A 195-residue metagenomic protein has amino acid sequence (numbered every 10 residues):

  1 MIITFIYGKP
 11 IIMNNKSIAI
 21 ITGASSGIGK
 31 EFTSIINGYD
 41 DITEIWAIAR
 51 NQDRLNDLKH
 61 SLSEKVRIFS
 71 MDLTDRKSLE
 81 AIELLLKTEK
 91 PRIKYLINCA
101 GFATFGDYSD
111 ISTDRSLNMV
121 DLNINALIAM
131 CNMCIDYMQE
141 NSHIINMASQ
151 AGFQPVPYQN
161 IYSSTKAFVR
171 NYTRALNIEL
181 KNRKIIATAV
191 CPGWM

Functional and structural regions predicted by a protein language model:
S25-S26: Conserved glycine-rich cofactor-binding loop
Y39-D57: Conserved glycine-rich Rossmann-like NAD(P)H-binding loop of the short-chain dehydrogenase/reductase
L62-K77: Rossmann-fold cofactor-recognition segment
C99-T104: Conserved NAD(P)H cofactor-binding loop of Rossmann-fold oxidoreductase domains
D107-V120: Substrate-binding pocket helix/loop in short-chain dehydrogenase/reductase
C131, T165: Active-site helix of classical SDR
S149: Residue(s) in the substrate-gating loop at a strand-loop-helix junction that position the organic substrate next
